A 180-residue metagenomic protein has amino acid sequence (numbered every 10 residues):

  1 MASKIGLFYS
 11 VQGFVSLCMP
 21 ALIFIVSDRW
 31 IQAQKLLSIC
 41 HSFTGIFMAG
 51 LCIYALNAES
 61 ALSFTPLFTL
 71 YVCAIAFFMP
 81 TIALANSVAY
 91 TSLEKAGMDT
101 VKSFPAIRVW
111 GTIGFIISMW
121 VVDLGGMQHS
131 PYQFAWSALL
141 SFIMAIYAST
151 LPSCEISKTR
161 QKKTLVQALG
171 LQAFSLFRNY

Functional and structural regions predicted by a protein language model:
M1-Y9, T100, F104: Juxtamembrane helix-start elements in MFS-like secondary transporters
L7-D28: Central cavity-lining transmembrane alpha-helices of secondary-active solute carriers, predominantly the Major
V15-L17, V101-D123: Glycine-rich segments within core transmembrane alpha-helices of 12-TM secondary carriers
D28-S42: Cytoplasmic membrane-interface "Motif A"-like loop-to-helix N-cap segments of 12-TM Major Facilitator Superfamily
S42-A61: C-terminal ends and interior cores of transmembrane alpha-helices in multi-pass membrane transporters/permeases
L70-W110: Cytoplasmic helix-loop-helix junction between adjacent transmembrane helices in 12-TM secondary transporters
Q133-T150: Symmetry-related core transmembrane helices of the 12-TM Major Facilitator Superfamily/SLC fold
T150-Y180: Juxtamembrane intracellular "pre-TM" segments in multi-pass secondary transporters
